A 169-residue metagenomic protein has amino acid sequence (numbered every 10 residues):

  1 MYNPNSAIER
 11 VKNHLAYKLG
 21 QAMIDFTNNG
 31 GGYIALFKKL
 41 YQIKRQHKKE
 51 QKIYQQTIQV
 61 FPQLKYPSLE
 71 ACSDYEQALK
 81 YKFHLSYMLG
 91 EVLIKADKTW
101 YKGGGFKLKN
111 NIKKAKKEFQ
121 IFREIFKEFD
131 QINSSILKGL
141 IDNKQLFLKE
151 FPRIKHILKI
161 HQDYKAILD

Functional and structural regions predicted by a protein language model:
M1-D169: Boundary detector for helix-to-coil junctions that initiate low-complexity/charged tails
